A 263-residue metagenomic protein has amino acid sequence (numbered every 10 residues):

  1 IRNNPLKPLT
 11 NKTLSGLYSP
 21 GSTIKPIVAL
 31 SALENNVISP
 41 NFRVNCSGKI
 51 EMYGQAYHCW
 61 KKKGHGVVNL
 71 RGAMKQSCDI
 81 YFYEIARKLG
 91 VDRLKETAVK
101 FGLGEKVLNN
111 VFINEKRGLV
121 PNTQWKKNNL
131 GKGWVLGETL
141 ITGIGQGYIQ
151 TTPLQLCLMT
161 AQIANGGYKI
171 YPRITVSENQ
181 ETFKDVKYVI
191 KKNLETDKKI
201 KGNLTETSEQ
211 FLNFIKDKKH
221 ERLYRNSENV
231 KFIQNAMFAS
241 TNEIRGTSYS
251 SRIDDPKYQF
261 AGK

Functional and structural regions predicted by a protein language model:
I1-S22, I27-K263: Beta-lactam-recognizing serine transpeptidase/beta-lactamase-like catalytic domain environment
